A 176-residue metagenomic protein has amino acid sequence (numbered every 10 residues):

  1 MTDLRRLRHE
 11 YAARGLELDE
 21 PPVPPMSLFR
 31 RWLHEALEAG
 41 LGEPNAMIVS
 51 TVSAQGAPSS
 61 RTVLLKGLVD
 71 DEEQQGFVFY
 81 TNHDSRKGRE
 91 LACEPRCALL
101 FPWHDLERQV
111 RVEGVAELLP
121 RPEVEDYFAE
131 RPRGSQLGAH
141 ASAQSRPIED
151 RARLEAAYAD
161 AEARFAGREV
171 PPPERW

Functional and structural regions predicted by a protein language model:
M1-W176: Binding-site signature for planar aromatic cofactors or substrates
